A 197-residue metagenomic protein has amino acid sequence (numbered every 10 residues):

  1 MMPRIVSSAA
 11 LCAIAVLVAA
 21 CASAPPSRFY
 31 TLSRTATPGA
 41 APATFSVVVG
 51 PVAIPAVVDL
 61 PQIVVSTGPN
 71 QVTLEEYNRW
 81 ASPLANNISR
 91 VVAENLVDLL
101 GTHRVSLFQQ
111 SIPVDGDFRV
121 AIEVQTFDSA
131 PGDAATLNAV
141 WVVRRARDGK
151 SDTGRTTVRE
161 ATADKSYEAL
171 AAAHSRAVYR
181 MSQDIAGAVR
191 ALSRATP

Functional and structural regions predicted by a protein language model:
M1-C21: Sec-dependent bacterial lipoprotein signal peptides
C21-A85, L192-P197: A structural "domain/chain start" motif
A22-A43, L99-R147, T162: Surface-exposed short loop/turn segments
A22-F29, T37, L99-L100, T162-P197: C-terminal/domain-edge helix-coil "capping" segments
G50-V52, I63-G68, V140-V142, A146 (+1 more regions): Generic beta-structure capping elements
V72-A81, R147-D184: Short secondary-structure boundary motifs at beta->alpha junctions and helix caps
L74-R104: Mid-chain, structured segments of secreted extracytoplasmic proteins
